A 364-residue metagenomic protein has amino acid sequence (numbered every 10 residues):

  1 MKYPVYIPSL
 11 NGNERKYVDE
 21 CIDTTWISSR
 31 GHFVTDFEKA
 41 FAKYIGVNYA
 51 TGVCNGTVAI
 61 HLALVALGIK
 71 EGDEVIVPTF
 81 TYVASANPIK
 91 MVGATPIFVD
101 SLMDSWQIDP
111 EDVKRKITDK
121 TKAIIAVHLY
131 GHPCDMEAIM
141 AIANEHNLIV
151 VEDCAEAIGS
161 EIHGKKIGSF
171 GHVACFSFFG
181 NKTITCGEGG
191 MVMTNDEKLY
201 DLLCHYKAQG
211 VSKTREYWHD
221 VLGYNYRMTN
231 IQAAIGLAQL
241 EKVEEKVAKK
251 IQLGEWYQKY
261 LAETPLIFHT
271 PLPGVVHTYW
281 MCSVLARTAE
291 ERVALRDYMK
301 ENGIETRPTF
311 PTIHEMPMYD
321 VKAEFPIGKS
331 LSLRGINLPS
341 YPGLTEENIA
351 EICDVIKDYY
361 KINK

Functional and structural regions predicted by a protein language model:
M1-I27, P339: N-terminal "arm"/small-domain region of PLP-dependent enzymes with the aminotransferase-like
S29-E74, P88-V92, F98-D100, K165: Phosphate-binding glycine-rich loop
T35-K39, Y44-A50, E111, A123-V127 (+3 more regions): PLP-dependent aminotransferase class I/II
T51, I76, I97, I149-V151 (+3 more regions): Structural detector of well-ordered beta-strand residues that form the stable sheet scaffold of enzyme domains
A59, T81, P339: Conserved SAM-binding loop
V65-C154, E161: PLP-dependent aminotransferase-like
E152-C186, R215-D220: Conserved active-site segment immediately N-terminal to the catalytic lysine that forms the internal aldimine
S169-K207, N230: Active-site PLP attachment segment
